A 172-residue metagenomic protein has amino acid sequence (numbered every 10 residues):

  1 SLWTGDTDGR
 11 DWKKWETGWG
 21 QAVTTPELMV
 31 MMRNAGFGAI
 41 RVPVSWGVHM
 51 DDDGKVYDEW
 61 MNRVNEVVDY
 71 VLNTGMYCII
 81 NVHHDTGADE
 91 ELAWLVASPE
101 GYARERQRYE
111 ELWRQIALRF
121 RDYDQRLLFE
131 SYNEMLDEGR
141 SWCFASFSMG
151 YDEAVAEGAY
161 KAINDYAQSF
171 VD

Functional and structural regions predicted by a protein language model:
S1-V171: Active-site mouth of glycoside hydrolases
